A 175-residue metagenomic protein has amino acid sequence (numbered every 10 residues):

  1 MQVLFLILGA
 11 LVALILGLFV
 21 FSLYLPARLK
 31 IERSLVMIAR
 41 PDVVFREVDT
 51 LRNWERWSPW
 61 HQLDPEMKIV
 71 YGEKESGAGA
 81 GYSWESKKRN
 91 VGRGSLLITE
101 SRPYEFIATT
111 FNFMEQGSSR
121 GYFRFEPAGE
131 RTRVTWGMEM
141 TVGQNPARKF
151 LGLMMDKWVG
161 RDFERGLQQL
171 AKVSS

Functional and structural regions predicted by a protein language model:
Q2-V70: Hydrophobic ligand-binding cavity/cleft-lining segments
Y24, M37-A39, K88, R102 (+1 more regions): A generic beta-sheet turn/junction motif
I31-E32, V91-L96, G117-Y122: Short, surface-exposed coil-to-beta transition loops
P41, V48-W54, G79, S95 (+2 more regions): Extracytoplasmic/secreted envelope proteins and their assembly/folding machinery, especially bacterial periplasmic
N53-S95, Y104: Short beta-edge strand/loop motif at the mouth of beta-sheet-based domains
V70, A171-S175: Short, highly charged C-terminal tails/helix-capping segments
T99-E100, F106-E164, L170-K172: Beta-strand/loop substructures that line and gate deep hydrophobic ligand-binding cavities in soluble
